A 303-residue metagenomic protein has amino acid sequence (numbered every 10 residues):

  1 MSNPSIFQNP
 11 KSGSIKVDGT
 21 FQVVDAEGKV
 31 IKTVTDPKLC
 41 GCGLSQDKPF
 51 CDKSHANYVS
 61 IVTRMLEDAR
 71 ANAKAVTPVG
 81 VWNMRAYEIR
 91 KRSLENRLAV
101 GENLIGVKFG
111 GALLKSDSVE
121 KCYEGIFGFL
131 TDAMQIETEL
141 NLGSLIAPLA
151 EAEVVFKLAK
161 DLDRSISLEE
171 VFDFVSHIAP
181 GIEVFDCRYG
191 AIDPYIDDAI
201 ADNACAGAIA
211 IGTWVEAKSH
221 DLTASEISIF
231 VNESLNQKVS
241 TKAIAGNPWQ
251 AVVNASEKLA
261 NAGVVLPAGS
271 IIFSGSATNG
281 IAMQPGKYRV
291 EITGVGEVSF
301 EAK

Functional and structural regions predicted by a protein language model:
M1-L44, K48, S60: N-terminal pre-ligand scaffold of iron-sulfur
S12, G269, P285-K287: Loop/turn positions that initiate beta-strands
A26-E27, V231-E233, S274, T293: Short strand-turn-strand beta-turns centered on an Asx-Gly dipeptide
G28-K29, A251-M283: A conserved acidic, glycine/proline-rich C-terminal tail/linker
Q46, A277-I281, V295-E297: Short, charged beta-turn/beta-strand-edge "cap" motif at the junction between a beta-strand and an adjacent loop
P49-K53: Cysteine-centered loop/knuckle micro-motif
S54-S60: Short Cys/His-rich micro-motifs in 6-15 aa windows
V62-G246, K287-R289, E297-K303: Catalytic-core "active-site belt" of small-molecule-metabolizing enzymes, emphasizing His/Asp/Glu-rich regions
